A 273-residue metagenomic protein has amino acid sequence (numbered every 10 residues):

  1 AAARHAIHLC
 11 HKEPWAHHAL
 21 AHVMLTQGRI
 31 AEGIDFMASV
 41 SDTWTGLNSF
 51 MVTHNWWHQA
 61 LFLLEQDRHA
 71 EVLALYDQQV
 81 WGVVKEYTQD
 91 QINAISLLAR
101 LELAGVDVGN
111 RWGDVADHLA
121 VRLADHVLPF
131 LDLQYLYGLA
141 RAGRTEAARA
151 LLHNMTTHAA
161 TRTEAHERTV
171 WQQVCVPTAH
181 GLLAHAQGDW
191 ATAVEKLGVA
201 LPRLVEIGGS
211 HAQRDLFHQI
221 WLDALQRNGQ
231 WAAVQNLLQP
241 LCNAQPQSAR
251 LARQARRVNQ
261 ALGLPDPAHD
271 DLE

Functional and structural regions predicted by a protein language model:
A1-Q66: Internal metal/ion-chelating core segments
H58-D271: Helix-coil-helix junctions within alpha-helical repeat/solenoid scaffolds
